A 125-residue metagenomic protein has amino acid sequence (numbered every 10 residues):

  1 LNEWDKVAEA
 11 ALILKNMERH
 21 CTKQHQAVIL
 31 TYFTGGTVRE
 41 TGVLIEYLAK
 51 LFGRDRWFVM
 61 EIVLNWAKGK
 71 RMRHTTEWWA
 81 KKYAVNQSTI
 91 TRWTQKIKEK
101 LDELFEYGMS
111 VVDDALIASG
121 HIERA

Functional and structural regions predicted by a protein language model:
L1-A27, T31-G53, H74-T89, T94-A125: N-terminal interaction/assembly modules
H25-Q26, R56-V63: Short, leucine-enriched amphipathic alpha-helices that occur as contiguous helical runs
N65, K70-R73: Catalytic phosphate/metal-binding cores of nucleic-acid and nucleotide-processing enzymes, i.e., regions that mediate
